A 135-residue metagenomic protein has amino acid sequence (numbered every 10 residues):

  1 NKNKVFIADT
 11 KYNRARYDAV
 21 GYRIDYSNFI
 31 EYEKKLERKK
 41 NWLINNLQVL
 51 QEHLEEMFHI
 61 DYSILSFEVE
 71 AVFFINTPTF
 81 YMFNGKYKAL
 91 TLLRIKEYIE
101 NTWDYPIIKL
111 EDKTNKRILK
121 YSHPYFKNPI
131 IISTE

Functional and structural regions predicted by a protein language model:
K2-E135: Intrinsically disordered, low-complexity Ser/Thr/Pro/Gly-rich regulatory segments
